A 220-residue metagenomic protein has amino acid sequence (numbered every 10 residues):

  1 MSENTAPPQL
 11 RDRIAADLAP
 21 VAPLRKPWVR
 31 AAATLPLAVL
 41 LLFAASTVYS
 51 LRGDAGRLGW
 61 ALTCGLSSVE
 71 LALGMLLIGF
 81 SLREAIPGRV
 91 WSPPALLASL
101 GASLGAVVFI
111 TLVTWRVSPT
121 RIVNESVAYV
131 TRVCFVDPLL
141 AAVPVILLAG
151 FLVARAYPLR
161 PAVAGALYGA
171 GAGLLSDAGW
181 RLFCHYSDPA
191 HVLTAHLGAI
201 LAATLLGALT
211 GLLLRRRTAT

Functional and structural regions predicted by a protein language model:
M1-V29: N-terminal juxtamembrane cytosolic/stromal segments of multi-pass membrane proteins
P27-N124: Selected alpha-helical membrane-embedding segments in polytopic membrane proteins
R30-V39, V136-P138, G165-A170: Select subsegments of transmembrane alpha-helices in polytopic membrane proteins, especially boundary-proximal
L41-L42, G74, G105-I110, A141 (+5 more regions): Alpha-helical transmembrane segments of multipass membrane proteins
R57-G65, A95, I122-F135, V163-A164 (+1 more regions): Non-cytosolic membrane-interface motifs at loop->transmembrane helix junctions
I78-R89, A149-Y157, L212: C-terminal ends of transmembrane helices
V108-V163: Membrane-proximal helix-loop-helix units in multi-pass membrane proteins
F151-T220: Terminal transmembrane helical module of multi-pass membrane proteins
